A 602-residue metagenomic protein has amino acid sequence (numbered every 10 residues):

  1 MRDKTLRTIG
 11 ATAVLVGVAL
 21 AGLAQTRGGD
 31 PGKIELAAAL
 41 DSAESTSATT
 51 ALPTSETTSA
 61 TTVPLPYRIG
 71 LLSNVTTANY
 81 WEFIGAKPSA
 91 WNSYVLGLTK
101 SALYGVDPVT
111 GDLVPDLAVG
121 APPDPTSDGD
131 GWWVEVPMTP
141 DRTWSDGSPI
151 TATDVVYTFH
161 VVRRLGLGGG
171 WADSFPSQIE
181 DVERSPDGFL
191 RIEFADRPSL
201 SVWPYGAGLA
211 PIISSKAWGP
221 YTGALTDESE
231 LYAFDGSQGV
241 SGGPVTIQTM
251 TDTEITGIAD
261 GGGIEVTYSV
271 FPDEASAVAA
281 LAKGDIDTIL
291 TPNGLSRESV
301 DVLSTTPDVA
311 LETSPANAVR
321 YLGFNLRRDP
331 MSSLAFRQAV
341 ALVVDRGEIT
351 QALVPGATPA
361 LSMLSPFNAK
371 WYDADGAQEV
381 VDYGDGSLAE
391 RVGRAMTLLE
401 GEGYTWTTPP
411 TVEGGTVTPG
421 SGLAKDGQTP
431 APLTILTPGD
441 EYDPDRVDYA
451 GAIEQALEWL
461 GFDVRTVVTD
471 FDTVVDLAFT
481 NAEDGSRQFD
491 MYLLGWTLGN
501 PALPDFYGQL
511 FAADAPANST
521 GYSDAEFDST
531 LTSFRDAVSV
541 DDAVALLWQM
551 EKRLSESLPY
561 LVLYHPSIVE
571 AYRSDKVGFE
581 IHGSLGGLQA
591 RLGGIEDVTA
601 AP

Functional and structural regions predicted by a protein language model:
R7, V343-A377, M396, P444-Q455 (+1 more regions): Detector for C-terminal structural segments
R68, A172-A224: Surface-exposed binding/hinge segments that line and control ligand-binding clefts or catalytic entry sites
R68-G129, H160, V240-S241: N-terminal lobe/hinge region of extracytoplasmic solute-binding protein
P108, A207-E265, T397-L398: Gly/Pro-rich hinge or "lid" segments in bacterial periplasmic/extracellular proteins
G120-G168, R191, A277-A280, P330-S332 (+1 more regions): Aromatic- and charge-enriched surface segment that lines or borders ligand/interaction sites
V162, G169-A172, E183, Q248-A259 (+3 more regions): Extracellular/periplasmic solute-recognition and catalytic clefts
D252, Y404-G495: Ligand/substrate-recognition segments at binding pockets and active sites
T358-P419, D440-R446: Structural transition elements
